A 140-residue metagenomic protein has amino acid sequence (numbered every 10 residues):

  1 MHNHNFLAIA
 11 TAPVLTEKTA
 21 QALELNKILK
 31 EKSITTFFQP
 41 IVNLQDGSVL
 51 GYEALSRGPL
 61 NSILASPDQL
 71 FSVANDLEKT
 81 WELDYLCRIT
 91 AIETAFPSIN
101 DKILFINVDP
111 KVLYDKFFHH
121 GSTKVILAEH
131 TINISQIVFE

Functional and structural regions predicted by a protein language model:
M1-T11: Cyclic-dinucleotide signaling modules
N5, Q45-L50, T80-L86: Alpha/beta catalytic barrel-like cores
I9-S72: Active-site core of bacterial EAL-family cyclic-dinucleotide phosphodiesterase domains
I9-T11, I28-L29, D76-L77, N107-D109 (+1 more regions): A short, structure-level motif marking secondary-structure boundaries and short turns
L60, V73-E78, V108-L113: Conserved protein-kinase N-lobe ATP-binding Lys motif
S66-D84: Short, solvent-exposed cationic patches
W81-E140: Catalytic core of bacterial c-di-GMP phosphodiesterases, primarily the EAL and HD-GYP domains, capturing alpha-helical
